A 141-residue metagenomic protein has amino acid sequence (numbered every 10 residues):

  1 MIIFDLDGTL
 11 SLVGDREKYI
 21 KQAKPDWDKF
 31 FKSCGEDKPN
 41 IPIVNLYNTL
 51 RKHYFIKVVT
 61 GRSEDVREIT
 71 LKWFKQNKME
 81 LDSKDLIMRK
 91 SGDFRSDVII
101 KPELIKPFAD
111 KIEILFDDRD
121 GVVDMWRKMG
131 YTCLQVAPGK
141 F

Functional and structural regions predicted by a protein language model:
M1-G92: Alpha-helical substrate-recognition element adjacent to the catalytic core
K18-Y19, F94-S96, V123-D124: Residues in flexible loops and secondary-structure boundaries
T70-M79, E103-L104, M125-G130: Short, aromatic/basic amphipathic alpha-helical patches
S91-D97, G139-F141: A short acidic, often aromatic-flanked loop/helix-cap motif at beta-alpha or helix-coil junctions that lines enzyme
S96-P107: Short loop-to-alpha-helix "cap/lid" segments that border enzyme active sites across diverse enzyme classes
I105, D110-F141: Acidic, Mg2+-coordinating phosphoryl-transfer loop and its flanking beta/alpha structural elements, shared across
